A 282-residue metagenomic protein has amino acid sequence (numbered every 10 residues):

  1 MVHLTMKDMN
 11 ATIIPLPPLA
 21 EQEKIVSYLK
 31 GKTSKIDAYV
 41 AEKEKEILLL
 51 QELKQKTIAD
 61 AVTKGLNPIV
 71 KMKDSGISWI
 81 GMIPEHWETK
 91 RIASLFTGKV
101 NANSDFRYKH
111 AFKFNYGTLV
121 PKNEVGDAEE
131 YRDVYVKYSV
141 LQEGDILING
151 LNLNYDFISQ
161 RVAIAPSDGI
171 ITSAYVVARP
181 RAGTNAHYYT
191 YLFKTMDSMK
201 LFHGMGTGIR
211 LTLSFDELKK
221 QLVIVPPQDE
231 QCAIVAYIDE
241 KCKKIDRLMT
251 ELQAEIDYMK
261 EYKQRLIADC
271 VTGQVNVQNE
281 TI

Functional and structural regions predicted by a protein language model:
M1-E23, G169-A174, T207-A233: A short glycine-rich beta-alpha junction/loop motif
A11, P15, L19, E23 (+5 more regions): Non-catalytic DNA-recognition/assembly elements of restriction-modification systems
L16-V70, V225-I282: Amphipathic alpha-helical coiled-coil/heptad-repeat segments
G76, K90-K109, F114-I146, P166: Sequence-specific dsDNA recognition surfaces
Y155-A163: Short, Lys/Arg- and Gly-enriched loop/turn segments at beta-strand edges
S167-Y188: Short peripheral tails and domain-boundary helices/loops at the edges of structured domains
A186-D197: Glycine- and charge-enriched low-complexity intrinsically disordered segments
